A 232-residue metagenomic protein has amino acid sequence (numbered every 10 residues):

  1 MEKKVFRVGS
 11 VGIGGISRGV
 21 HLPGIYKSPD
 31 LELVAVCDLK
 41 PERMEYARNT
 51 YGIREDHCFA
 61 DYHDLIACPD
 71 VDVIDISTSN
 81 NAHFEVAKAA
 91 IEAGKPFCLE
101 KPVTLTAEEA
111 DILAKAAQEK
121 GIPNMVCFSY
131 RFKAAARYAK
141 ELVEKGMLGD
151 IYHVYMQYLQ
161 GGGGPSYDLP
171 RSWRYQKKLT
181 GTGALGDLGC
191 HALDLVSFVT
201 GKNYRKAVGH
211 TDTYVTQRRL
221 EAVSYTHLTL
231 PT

Functional and structural regions predicted by a protein language model:
M1-G52: N-terminal Rossmann-like dinucleotide-binding module
K4-F6, I122, Y152: Nucleotide donor/acceptor-binding cores
I16, Y130-L228: Predominantly a Rossmann-like dinucleotide-binding segment in NAD(P)-dependent oxidoreductases
V34, D56, D72: Conserved acidic residues
V36, I74, V154: Receiver (REC) domain switch-region micro-motif
E55-D61: Conserved SAM-binding strand-loop segment of SAM-dependent methyltransferases
F59, C98, P123-M125, Y155 (+1 more regions): Structural detector of well-ordered beta-strand residues that form the stable sheet scaffold of enzyme domains
I66-C68, V73-N80, F84-R131, G146 (+2 more regions): Beta-strand-loop-alpha-helix segment that lines the small-molecule cofactor/substrate pocket of alpha/beta enzymes
